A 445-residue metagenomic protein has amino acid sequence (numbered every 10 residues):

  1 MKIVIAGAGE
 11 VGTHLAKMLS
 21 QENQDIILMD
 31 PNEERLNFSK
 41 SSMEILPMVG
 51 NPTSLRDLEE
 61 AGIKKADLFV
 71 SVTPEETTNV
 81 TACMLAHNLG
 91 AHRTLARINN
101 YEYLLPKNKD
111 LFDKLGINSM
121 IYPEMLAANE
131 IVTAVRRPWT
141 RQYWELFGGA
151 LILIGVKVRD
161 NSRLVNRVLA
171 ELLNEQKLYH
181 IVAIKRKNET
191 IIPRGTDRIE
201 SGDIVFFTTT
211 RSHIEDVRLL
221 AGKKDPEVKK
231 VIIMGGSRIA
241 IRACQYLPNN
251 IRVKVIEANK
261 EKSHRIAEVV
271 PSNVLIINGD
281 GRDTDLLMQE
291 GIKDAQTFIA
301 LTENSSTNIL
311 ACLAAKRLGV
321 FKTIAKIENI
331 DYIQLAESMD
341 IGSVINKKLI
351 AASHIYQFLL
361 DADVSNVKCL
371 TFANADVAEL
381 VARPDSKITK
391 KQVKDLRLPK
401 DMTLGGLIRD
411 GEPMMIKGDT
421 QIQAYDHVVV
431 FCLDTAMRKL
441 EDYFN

Functional and structural regions predicted by a protein language model:
M1-N445: Cytosolic regulatory regions of ion transport systems
